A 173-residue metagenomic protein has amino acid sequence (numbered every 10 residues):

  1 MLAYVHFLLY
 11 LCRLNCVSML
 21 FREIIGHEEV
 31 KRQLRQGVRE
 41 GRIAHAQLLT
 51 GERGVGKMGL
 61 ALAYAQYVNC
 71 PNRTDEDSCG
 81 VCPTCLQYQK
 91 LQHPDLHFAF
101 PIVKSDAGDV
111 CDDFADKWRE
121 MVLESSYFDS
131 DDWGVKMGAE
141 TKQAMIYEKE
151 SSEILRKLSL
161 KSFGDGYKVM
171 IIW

Functional and structural regions predicted by a protein language model:
A3-N15: Short, positively charged and aromatic/hydrophobic N-terminal segments
L20-W173: Clamp-loader machinery-focused feature within the broader ASCE/P-loop NTPase space
